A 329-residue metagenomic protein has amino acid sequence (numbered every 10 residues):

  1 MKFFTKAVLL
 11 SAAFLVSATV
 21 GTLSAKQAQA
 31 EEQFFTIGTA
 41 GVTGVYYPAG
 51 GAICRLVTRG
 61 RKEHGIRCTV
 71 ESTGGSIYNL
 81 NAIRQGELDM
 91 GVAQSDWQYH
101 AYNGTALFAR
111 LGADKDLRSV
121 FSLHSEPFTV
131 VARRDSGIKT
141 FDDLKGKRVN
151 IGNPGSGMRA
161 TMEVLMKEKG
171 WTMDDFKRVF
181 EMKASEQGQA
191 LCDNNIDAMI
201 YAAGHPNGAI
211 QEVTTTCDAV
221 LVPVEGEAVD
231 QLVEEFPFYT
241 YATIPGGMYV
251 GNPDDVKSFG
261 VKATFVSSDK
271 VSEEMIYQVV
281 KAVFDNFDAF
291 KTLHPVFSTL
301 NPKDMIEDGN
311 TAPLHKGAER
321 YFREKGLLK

Functional and structural regions predicted by a protein language model:
M1-A12: Bacterial N-terminal signal peptides that target proteins for export
F14-Q27: C-terminal segment of classical bacterial N-terminal signal peptides
A28-H100: N-terminal (or domain-start) structured segment
F34-G60, I66, S122, E126-D193 (+3 more regions): Bilobed "Venus flytrap"/periplasmic-binding protein-like clamshell domains and structurally analogous long
L88-H124, G204-N207: Acidic, polar ligand-binding/catalytic clefts
S95-W97, T105-L107, S136, M173-V271: Pocket-lining segment of extracytoplasmic ligand-binding domains
K147-V164, P237-E307: Ligand-binding clefts/hinges and TM-proximal coupling segments of bilobed small-molecule sensing domains
E186, D193-N194, A203-L221, Q231-E234 (+2 more regions): An extracytoplasmic/periplasmic, membrane-proximal ligand-sensing/linker region
